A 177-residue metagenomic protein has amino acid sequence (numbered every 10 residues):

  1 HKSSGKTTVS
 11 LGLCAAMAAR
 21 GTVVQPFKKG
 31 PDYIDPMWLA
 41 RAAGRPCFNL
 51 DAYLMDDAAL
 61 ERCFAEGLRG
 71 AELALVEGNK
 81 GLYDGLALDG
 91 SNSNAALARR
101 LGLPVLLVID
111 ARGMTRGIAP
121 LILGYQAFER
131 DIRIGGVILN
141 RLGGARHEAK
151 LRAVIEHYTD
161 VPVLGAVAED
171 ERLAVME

Functional and structural regions predicted by a protein language model:
H1-S4, T8-L101, I109-G136, A145-A149: ATP-dependent carboxylate-amine ligase catalytic core
A127-E177: C-terminal lobe/tail of nucleotide-utilizing enzymes
